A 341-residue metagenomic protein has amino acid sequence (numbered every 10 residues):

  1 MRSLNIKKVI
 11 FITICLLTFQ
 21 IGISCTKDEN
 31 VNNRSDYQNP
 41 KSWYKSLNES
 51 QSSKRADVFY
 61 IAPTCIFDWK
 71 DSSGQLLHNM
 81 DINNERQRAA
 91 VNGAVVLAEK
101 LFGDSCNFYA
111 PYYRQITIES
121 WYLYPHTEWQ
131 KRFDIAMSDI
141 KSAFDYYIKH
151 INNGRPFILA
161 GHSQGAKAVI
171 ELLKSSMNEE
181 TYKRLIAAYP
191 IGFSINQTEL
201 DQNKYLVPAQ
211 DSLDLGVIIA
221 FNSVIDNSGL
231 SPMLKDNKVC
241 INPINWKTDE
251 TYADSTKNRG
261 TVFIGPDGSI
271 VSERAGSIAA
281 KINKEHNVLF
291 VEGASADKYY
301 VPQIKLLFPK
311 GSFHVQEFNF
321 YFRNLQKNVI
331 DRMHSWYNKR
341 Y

Functional and structural regions predicted by a protein language model:
M1-D28: Bacterial Sec-dependent N-terminal signal peptides
C25-R86: N-terminal low-complexity, Ser/Thr- and acidic-residue-enriched intrinsically disordered segments
K54-A56, D104-F108, N153-P156, K183-A187: Loop/turn elements at helix/coil->beta-strand transitions in domains of secreted/extracellular proteins
V58-Y60, F108-Y112, L159, A187-P190 (+1 more regions): A structural signal for short, well-ordered beta-strand segments and their strand-loop junctions that often border
P63-R155, A296-N319, R323-Y341: Active-site catalytic motif of lipid deacylating hydrolases and related acyltransferases
R114-I118, H162, G192-F193: Acidic helix-start/capping segments at beta-turn-to-alpha-helix junctions
A136-N153, K174-F322, Q326-D331, S335 (+1 more regions): Surface cap/lid and interfacial helix-loop subdomains adjacent to catalytic sites that gate substrate access
G161-G165, V169: Gly/Ala-rich beta-loop-alpha elbow adjacent to hydrolase catalytic centers
